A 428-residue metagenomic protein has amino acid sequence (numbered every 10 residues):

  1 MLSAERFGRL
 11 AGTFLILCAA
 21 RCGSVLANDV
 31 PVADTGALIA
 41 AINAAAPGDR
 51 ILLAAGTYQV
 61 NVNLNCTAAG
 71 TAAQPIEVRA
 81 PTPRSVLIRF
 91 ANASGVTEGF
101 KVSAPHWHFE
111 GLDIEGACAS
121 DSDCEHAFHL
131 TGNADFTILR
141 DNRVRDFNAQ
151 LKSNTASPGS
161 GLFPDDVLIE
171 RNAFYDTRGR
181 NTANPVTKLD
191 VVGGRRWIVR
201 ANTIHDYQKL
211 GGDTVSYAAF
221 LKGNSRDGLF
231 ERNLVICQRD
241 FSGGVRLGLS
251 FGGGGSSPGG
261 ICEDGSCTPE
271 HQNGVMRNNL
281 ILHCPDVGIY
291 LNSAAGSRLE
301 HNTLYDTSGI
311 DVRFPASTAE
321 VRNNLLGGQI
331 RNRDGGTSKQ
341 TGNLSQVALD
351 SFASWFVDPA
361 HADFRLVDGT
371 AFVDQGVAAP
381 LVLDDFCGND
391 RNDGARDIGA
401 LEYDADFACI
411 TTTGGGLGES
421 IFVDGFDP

Functional and structural regions predicted by a protein language model:
M1-G12, C18, C22: Bacterial N-terminal signal peptides that target proteins for export
L26, P31-G36, L52-A55, V60-N61 (+2 more regions): Right-handed parallel beta-helix/beta-spiral solenoid domain characteristic of secreted/periplasmic
L38-A45, Q59-A69, R89-F90, N292-S293 (+2 more regions): Short, T/G/N/S-enriched strand-turn elements that build extracellular solenoid repeat scaffolds
L53, V60, L64-C66, A80 (+10 more regions): Extracellular beta-strand solenoids
A54, P75, P81-R84, P105-G116 (+10 more regions): Right-handed parallel beta-helix
T97-G99, E125-H129, Q150-K152, R180 (+9 more regions): Structural detector of coil-to-beta-strand junctions
K339-Q340, T370-P428: Surface beta-loop-beta hairpin patches that serve as ligand-binding interfaces in beta-rich domains
S354-V377: Short catalytic/signature loops enriched in Gly
